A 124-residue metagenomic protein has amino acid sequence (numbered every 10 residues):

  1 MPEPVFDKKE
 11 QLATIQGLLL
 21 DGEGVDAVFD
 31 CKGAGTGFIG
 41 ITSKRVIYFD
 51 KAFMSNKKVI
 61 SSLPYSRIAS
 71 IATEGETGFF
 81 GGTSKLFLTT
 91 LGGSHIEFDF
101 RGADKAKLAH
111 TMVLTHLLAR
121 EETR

Functional and structural regions predicted by a protein language model:
M1-G40, S94-H95, A103, K107 (+1 more regions): Anionic N-terminal interaction surfaces
L20, S70-T73, T77, L114-A119: Short, intrinsically disordered, mixed-charge
V28-F38, T42-T83, L91-S94: Phosphoinositide-binding peripheral membrane targeting modules
S62, E97-G102: Short amphipathic beta-strand/extended segments with alternating polar/hydrophobic composition
D104-H116: Short, surface-exposed linear segments at secondary-structure transitions and domain or protein termini
